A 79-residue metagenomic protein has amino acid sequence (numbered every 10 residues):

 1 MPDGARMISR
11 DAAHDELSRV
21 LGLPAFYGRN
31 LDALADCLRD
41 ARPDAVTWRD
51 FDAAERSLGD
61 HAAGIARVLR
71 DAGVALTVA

Functional and structural regions predicted by a protein language model:
M1-A79: Positively charged, polar, low-complexity stretches
